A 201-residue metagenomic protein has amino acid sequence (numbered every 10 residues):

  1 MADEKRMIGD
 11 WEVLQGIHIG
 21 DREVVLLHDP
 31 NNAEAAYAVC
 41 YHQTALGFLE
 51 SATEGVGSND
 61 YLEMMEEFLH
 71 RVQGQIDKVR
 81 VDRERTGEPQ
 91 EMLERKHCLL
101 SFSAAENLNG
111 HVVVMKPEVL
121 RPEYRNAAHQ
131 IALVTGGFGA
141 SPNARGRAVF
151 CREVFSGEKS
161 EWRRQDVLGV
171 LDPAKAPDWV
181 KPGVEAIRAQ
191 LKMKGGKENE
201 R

Functional and structural regions predicted by a protein language model:
M1-A36: Short N-terminal "domain-start" leader segments that mark the transition from disordered tails or signal peptides into
M1-E12, L46, L62-F68, E200: Hydrophobic, helix-prone linear segments
V13, L133-G137, V167: A structural signal for short, hydrophobic beta-strand segments that form beta-sheets in beta-rich/all-beta domains
L26-E54: Short aromatic-glycine-(Arg/Gly/Cys) micro-motifs in beta-strand/loop hairpins
S51-R83: Compact mixed alphabeta submodule
G57-E67, R152-R201: Intrinsically disordered, low-complexity, charged/polar segments
Q73-R121: Mixed-charge, Lys/Arg-rich low-complexity intrinsically disordered regions
H111-V149: Short beta-strand-centered aromatic/proline hotspots
